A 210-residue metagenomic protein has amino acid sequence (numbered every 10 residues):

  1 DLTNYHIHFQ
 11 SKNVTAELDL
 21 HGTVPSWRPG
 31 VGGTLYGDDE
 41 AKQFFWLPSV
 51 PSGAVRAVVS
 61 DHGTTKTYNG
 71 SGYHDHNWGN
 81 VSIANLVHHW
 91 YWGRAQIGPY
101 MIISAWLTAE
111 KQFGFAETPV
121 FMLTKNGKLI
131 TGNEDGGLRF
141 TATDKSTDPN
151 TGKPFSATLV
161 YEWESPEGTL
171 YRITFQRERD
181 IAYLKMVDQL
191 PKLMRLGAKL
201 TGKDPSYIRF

Functional and structural regions predicted by a protein language model:
D1-F210: Structured soluble/peripheral alpha/beta segments that form catalytic or ligand/cofactor-binding pockets
